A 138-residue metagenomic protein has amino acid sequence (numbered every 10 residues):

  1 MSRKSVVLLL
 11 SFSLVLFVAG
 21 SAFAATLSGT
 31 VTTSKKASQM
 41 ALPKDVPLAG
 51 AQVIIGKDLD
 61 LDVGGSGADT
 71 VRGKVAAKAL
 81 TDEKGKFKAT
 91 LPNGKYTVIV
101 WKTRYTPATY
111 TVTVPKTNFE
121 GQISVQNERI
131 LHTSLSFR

Functional and structural regions predicted by a protein language model:
M1-L9: Bacterial N-terminal signal peptides that target proteins for export
V18-A24: Sec/Tat signal peptide C-region and signal peptidase I cleavage site
L27-S38: A short, amphipathic beta-strand motif
V46, A51-L59, V98: Hydrophobic beta-strand segments
L61-K86: Short, acidic Ser/Thr/Gly-rich low-complexity loop/linker segments typical of extracellular and cell-surface proteins
A77, G85-A89, A108-Y110, F119-G121 (+1 more regions): Short strand-edge motifs at loop-to-beta-strand transitions and within beta-strands of extracellular beta-rich domains
K88-T97, T103: Short Pro-Gly-centered beta-turn/loop motif in secreted/extracellular proteins
T103-R129: Structured interaction patches on ligand/partner-binding surfaces of diverse proteins
